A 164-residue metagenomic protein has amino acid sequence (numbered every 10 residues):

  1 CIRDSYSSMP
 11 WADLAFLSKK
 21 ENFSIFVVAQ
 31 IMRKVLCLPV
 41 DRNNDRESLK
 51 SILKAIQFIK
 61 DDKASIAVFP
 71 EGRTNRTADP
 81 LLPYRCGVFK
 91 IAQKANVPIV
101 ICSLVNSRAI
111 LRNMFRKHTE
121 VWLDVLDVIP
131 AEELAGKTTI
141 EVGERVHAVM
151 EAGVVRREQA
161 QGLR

Functional and structural regions predicted by a protein language model:
C1-D4, A135: N-terminal targeting leaders only when they are immediately followed by extended low-complexity/repeat-rich tracts
R3-D45: Catalytic core of membrane glycerolipid acyltransferases/transacylases, capturing the structured, soluble-facing
L49-R164: Non-catalytic C-terminal accessory region of glycerolipid acyltransferases and related lyso-lipid remodeling enzymes
